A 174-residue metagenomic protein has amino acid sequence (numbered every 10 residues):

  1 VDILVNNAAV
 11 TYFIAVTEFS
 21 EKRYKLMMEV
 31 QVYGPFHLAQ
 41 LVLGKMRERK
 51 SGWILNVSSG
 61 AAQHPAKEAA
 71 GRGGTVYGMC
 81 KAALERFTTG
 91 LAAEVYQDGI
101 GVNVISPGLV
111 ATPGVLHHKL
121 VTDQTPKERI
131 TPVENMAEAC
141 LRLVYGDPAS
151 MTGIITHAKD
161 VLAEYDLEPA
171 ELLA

Functional and structural regions predicted by a protein language model:
V1, A15, M46-G60, Q97-G101 (+1 more regions): Active-site loop of short-chain dehydrogenase/reductase
A8-Y12: Conserved NAD(P)H cofactor-binding loop of Rossmann-fold oxidoreductase domains
I14, Q63-A66, S106-K119: Short beta-loop-alpha junction of Rossmann-like oxidoreductase domains
A15-V16, R23-K25: Substrate-binding pocket helix/loop in short-chain dehydrogenase/reductase
A39-Q40, T89: A short, exposed helix-loop element centered on a Lys and neighboring polar residues
L55-T89, A93-Q97, L109-V110: Catalytic loop of short-chain dehydrogenase/reductase
Q97, V104, Q124-A174: C-terminal helical subdomain
